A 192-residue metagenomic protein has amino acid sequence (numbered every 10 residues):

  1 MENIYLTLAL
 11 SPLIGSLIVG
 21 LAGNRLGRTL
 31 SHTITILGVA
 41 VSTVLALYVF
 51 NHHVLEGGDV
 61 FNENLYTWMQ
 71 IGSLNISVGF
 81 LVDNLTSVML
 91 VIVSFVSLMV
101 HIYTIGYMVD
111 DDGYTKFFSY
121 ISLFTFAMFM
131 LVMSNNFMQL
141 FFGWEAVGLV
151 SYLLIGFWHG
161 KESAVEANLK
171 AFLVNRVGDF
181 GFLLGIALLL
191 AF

Functional and structural regions predicted by a protein language model:
M1-F192: ...captures the hydrophobic TM-helix bundle architecture rather than a specific catalytic motif, and can also fire on
